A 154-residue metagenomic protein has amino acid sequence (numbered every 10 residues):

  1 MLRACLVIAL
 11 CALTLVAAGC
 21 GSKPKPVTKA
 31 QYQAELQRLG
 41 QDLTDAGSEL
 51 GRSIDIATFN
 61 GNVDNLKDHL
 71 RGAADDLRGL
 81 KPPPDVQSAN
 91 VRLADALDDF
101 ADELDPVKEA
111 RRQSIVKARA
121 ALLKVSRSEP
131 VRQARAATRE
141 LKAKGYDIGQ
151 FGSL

Functional and structural regions predicted by a protein language model:
M1-I8: Bacterial N-terminal signal peptides that target proteins for export
A4, G61-N65, A96: A short, ordered amphipathic alpha-helix with a cationic face
L13: Active-site-proximal loop/hinge segments that shape catalytic or ion-binding/gating pockets
V16-G19: C-terminal motif of bacterial Sec signal peptides marking the signal peptidase cleavage site
K23-D64, D102-L154: C-terminal amphipathic alpha-helix
L66-L70: Short amphipathic alpha-helical heptad-repeat segments
R71-D98, D105, E109-Q113: Short, solvent-exposed, charged loop/turn and helix-capping segments that join or cap alpha-helices on peripheral
